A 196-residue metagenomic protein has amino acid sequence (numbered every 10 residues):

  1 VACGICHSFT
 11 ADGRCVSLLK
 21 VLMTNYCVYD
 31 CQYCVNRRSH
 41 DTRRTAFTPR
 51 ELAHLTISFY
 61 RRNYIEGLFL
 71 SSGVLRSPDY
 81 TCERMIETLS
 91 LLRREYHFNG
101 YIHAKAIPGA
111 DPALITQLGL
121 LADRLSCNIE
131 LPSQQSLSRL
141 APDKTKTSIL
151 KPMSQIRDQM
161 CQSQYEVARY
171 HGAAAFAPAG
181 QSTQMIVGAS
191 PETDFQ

Functional and structural regions predicted by a protein language model:
V1-T24, R38-R43, Y96: N-terminal [4Fe-4S]-dependent radical SAM core
L18, C31, L70, C127 (+1 more regions): Conserved, mostly hydrophobic/aromatic
M23-V28, N128-P132: Short connector loops/turns at beta-strand edges and beta->alpha or beta->beta junctions
N25-R37: Local cysteine-cluster metal-coordination motifs and their immediate loop/turn environment, predominantly Fe-S cluster
R38-L68: Conserved alpha-helical substructure of the radical SAM core
A53, S58, R76-Q196: Conserved AdoMet/S-adenosylmethionine-binding subsite of the radical SAM
Y64-F69, P178-S182: Glycine-rich, often proline-containing surface loops adjacent to acidic residues and nearby aromatics that form
